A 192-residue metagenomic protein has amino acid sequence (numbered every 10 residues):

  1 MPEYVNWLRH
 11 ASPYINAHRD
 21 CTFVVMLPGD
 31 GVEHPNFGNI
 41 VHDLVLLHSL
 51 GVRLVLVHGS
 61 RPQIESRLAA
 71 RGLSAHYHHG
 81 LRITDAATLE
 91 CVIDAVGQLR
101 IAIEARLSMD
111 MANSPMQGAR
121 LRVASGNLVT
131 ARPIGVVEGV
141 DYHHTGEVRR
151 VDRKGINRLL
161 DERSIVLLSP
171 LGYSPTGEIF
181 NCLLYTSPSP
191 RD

Functional and structural regions predicted by a protein language model:
M1-V55: N-terminal glycine-/serine-/threonine-rich phosphate-binding loop
P2-R9, H34-V41, H58, A86 (+3 more regions): Electropositive phosphate-/nucleotide-binding environments in soluble metabolic enzymes
V24-M26, H144, N157-L184: Catalytic-site beta-strand/loop segments enriched in glycine and acidic/polar residues
P28-D30, G59-Q63, A69, G80-R82 (+1 more regions): Short, ordered loop/turn segments at secondary-structure junctions
F37-H42, S66-S74: Glycine-rich loop at the start of a catalytic domain that most often binds anionic cofactors/ligands
G51, V55-V57, R61, I165 (+1 more regions): Active-site beta-strand/loop segments that form the cofactor-binding cradle of oxidoreductase flavoproteins
A69-L167: Ligand-binding beta-strand-loop-alpha-helix segment within the catalytic cores of soluble metabolic enzymes
Y185-P190: Conserved small/polar residues in nucleotide/adenosyl-binding loops
